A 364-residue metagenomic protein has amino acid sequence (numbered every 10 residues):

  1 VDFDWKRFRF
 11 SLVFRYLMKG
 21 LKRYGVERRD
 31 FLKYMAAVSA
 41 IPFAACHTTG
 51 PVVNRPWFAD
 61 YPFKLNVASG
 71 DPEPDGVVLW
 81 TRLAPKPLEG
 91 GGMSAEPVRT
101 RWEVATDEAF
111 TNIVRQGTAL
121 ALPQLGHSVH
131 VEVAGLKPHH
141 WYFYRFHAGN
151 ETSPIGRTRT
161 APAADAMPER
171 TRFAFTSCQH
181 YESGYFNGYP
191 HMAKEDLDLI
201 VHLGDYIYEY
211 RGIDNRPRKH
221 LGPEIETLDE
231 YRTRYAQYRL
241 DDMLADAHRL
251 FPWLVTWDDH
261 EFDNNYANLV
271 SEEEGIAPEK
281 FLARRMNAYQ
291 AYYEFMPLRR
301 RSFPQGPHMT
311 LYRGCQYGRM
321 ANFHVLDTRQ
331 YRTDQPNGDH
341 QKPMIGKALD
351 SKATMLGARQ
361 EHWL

Functional and structural regions predicted by a protein language model:
W5-F43, H47-L364: Metal-dependent phosphoester/phosphodiester hydrolase catalytic core
